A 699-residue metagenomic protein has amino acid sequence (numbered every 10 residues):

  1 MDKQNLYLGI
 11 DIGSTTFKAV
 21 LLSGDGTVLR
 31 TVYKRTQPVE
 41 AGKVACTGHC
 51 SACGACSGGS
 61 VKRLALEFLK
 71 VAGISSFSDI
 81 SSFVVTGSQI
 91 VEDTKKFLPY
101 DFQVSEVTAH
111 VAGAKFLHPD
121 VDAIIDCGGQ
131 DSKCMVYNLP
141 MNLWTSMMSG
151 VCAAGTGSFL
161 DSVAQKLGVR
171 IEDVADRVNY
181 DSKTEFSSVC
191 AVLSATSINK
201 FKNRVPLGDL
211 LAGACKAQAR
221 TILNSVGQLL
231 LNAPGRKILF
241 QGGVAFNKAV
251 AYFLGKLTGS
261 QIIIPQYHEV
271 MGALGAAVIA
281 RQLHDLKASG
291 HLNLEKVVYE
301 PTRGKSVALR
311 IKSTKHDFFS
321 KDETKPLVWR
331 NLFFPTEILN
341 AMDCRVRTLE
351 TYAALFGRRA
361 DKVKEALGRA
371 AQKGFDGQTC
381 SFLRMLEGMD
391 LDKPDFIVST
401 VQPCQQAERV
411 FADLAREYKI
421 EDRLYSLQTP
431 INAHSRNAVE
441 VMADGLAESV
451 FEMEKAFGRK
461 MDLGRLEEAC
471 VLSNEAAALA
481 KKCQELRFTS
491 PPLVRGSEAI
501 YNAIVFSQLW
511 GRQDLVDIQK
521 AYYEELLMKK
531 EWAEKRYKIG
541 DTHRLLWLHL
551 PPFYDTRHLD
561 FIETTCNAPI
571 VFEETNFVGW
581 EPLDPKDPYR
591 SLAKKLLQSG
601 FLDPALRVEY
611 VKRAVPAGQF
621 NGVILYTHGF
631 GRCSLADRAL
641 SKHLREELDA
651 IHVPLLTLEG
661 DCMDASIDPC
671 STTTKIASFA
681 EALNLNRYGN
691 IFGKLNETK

Functional and structural regions predicted by a protein language model:
D2-D25, V121-M141: Gly/Thr-rich phosphate-binding beta-strand-loop-beta motif of the actin/hexokinase/Hsp70
Y7-G59, L143-S146, G150-V151: Short glycine-rich, Thr/Ser-proximal phosphate-binding strand/loop in the N-terminal lobe of ATP-dependent enzymes
G87-V91, L230-L257, H268-G272: Glycine-rich phosphate-binding loops at beta-strand->alpha-helix junctions
Y100-V107, G255-L274, H652-V653, T657-E659: Conserved phosphate-binding/catalytic loops in two-lobed NTP-binding clefts
A112, G157-D161, Q266-K296: Glycine-rich phosphate-binding/hydrolytic loop that grips phosphoryl groups
S194-Q228, R607: Adenine-nucleotide phosphate-binding core of ATP-dependent small-molecule kinases
V298-P326, A443, A447, F451-W580 (+1 more regions): A charged, amphipathic alpha-helical module
L332-F333, I338-V363, L546-K612: Redox- and metal-dependent alpha/beta enzyme cores, enriched for Fe-S-associated oxidoreductases and cofactor-handling
